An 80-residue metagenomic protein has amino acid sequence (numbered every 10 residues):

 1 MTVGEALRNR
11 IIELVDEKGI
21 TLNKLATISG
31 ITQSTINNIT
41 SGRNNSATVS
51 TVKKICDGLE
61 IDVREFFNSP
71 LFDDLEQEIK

Functional and structural regions predicted by a protein language model:
M1, N38, F67-K80: Short, charged recognition helix plus adjacent turn of helix-turn-helix-like nucleic-acid-binding domains
M1-I20: A short, Lys/Arg-rich alpha-helix, primarily the initiator
I12, N23, K53: Residues within the helices of the helix-turn-helix
V15, A26, C56: The alpha-helix within a helix-turn-helix
G30-S46: Recognition helix of helix-turn-helix/homeodomain-like DNA-binding domains that insert into the DNA major groove
R43-D57: Short, basic-rich loop-to-helix N-cap that marks the start of a DNA-contacting helix
